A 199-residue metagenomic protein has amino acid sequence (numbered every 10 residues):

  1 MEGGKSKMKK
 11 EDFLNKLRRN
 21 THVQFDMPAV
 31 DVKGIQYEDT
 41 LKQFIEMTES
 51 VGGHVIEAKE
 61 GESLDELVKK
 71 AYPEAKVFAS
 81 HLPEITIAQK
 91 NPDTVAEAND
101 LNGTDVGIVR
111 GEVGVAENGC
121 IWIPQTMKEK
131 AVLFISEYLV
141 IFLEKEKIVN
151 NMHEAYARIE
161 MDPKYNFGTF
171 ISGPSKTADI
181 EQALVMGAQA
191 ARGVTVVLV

Functional and structural regions predicted by a protein language model:
E2-V199: The feature marks the mature, well-folded catalytic cores of soluble enzymes
